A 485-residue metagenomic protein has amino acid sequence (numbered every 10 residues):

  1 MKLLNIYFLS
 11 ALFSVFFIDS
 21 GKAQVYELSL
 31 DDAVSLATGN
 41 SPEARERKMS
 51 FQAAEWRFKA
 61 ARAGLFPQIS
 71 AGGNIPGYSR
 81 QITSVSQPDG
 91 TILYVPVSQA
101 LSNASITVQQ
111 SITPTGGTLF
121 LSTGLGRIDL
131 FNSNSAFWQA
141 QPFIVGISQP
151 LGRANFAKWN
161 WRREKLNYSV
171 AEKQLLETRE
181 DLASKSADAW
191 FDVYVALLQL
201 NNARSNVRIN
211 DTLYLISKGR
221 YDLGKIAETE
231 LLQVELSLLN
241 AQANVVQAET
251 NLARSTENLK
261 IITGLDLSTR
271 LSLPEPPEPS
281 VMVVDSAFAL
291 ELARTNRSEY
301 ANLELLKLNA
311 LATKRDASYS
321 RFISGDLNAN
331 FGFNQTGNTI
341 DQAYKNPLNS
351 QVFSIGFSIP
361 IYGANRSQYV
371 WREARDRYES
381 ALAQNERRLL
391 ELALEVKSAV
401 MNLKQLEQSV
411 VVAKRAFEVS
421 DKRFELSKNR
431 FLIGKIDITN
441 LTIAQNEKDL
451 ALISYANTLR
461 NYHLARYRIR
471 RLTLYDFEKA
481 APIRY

Functional and structural regions predicted by a protein language model:
M1-E27: Bacterial Sec-dependent N-terminal signal peptides
K22-A23, S79, L267-T269, L273 (+2 more regions): Acidic, low-complexity, intrinsically disordered peripheral segments
V34-T38, G90-L93, I226, L231-L232 (+3 more regions): Amphipathic alpha-helical coiled-coil scaffold segments and their short linker/junction regions
R45-M49, R62-A63, I112-W138, L151-R179 (+7 more regions): Sec/SRP-type N-terminal targeting helices
E46-A61, T178, L182-R204, Y214 (+6 more regions): Amphipathic alpha-helical coiled-coil segments
G73-V145, L273-D285, R315, N328-I359 (+1 more regions): Small/polar, glycine/serine/threonine/aspartate-rich low-complexity segments that form flexible
R162-L292, N402, L406, E447-K448 (+1 more regions): Periplasmic alpha-helical coiled-coil/stalk elements that build and connect Gram-negative outer-membrane
